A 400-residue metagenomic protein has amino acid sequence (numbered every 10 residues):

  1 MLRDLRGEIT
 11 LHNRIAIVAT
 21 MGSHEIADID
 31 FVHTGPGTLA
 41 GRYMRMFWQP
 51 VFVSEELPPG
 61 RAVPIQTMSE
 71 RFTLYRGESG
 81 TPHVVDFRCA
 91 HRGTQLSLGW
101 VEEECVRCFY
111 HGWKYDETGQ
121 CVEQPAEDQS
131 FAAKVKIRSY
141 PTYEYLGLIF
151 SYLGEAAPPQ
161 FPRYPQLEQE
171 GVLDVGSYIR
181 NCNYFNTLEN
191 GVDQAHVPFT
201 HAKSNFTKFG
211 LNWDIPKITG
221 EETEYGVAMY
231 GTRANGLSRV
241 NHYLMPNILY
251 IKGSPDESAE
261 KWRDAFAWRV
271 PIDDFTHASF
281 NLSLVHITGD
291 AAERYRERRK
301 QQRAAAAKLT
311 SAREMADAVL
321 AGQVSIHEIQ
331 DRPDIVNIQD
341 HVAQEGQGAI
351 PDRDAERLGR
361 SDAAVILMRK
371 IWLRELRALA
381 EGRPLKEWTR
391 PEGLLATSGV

Functional and structural regions predicted by a protein language model:
R3-R6: Short, low-complexity, charge-dense intrinsically disordered segments
I9-A40, M44-P50, L57, E375-V400: C-terminal lid/capping helical subdomain adjacent to the catalytic/cofactor pocket in oxidative enzymes
I9-H12, A16-V18, G37, F52-L173 (+2 more regions): Rieske [2Fe-2S] iron-sulfur-binding domain
L11-V32, R88-R107, T207-N235: N-terminal short leaders/motifs
N13, T81, A156-V400: C-terminal catalytic domain of Rieske-type non-heme iron oxygenases
R45, K136, Y143-Y145, R263 (+1 more regions): A short, structural micro-pattern
F47-Q49, M68-E70, R138, T223-Y225 (+1 more regions): Short beta-strand or tight-loop elements that sit immediately N-terminal to catalytic metal-binding acidic residues
